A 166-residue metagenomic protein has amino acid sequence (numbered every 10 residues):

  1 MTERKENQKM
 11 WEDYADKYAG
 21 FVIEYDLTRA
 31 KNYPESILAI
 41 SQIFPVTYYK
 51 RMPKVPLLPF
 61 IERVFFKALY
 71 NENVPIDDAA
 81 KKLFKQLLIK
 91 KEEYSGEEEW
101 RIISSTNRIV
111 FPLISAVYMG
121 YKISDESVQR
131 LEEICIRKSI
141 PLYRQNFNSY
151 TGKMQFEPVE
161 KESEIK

Functional and structural regions predicted by a protein language model:
M1-K166: Catalytic-core loop-and-flanking beta/alpha module that positions acidic residues for ribose/phosphate chemistry
